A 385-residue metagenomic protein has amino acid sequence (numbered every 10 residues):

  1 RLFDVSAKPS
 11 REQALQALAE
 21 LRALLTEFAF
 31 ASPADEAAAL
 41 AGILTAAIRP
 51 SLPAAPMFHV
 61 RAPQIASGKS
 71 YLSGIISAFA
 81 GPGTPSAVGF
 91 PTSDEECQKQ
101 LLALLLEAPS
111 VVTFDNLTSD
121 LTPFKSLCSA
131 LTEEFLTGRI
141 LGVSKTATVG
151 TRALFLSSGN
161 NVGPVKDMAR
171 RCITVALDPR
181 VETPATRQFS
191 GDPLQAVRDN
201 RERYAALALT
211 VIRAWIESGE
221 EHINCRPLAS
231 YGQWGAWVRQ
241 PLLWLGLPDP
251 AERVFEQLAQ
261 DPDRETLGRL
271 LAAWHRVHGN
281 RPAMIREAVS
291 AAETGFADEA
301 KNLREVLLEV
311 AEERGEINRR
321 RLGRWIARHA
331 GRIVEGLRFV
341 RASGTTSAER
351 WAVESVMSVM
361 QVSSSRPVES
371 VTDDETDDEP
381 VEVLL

Functional and structural regions predicted by a protein language model:
R1-L15, A19-L24, A147-A153, V162 (+1 more regions): Phosphate-sensing "switch" segment of ASCE/P-loop ATPases
R1-P109, A288: P-loop NTPase catalytic core of nucleic-acid-dependent motor ATPases
I43, S70, I76, D115 (+6 more regions): Conserved RecA-like P-loop NTPase ATPase core
A47, I76, A80, A130-E134 (+3 more regions): Hydrophobic aliphatic residues
R61-Q64, Y71, G83, C97-L102 (+4 more regions): DNA transaction DNA-binding modules
A108-V111, F135-T137, G150-F155: Loop/turn-to-beta-strand initiation segments
P109-T132, N161-R170: Conserved AAA+/SF3 P-loop NTPase catalytic/coupling segment centered on the Walker-B
F124-A147: Conserved catalytic/switch belt of AAA+ P-loop NTPases
